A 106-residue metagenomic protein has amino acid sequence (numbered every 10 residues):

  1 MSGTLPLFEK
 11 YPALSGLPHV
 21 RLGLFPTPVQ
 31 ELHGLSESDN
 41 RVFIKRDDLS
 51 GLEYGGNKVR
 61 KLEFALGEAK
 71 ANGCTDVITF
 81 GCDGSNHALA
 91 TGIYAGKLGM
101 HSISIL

Functional and structural regions predicted by a protein language model:
M1-L106: PLP-dependent amino-acid enzyme catalytic core
